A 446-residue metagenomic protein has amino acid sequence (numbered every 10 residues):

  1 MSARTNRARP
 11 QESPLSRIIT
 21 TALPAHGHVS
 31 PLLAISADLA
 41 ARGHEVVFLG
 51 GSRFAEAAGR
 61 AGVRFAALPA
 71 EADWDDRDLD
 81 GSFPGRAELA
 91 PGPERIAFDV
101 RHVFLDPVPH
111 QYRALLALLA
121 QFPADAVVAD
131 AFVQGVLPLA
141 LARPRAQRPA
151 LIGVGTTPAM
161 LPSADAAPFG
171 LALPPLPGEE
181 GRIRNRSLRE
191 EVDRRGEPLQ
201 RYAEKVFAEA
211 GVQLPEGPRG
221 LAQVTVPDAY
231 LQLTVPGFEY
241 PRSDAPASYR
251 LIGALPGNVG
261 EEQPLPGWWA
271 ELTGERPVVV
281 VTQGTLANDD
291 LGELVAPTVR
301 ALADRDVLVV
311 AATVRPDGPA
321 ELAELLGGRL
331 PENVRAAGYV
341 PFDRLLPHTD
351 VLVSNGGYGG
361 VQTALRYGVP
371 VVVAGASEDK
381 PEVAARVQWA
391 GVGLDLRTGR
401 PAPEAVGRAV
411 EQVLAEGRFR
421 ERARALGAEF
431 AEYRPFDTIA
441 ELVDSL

Functional and structural regions predicted by a protein language model:
S2-L68: N-terminal subdomain of nucleotide-sugar transferases
R4, E404-L446: C-terminal amphipathic helix plus adjacent low-complexity, charged tail appended to glycosyltransferase catalytic
P14, T234-V351: Donor-nucleotide binding loops and adjacent catalytic segments primarily of GT-B fold Leloir glycosyltransferases
T20, S36, G338-R386: A donor-sugar binding/catalytic signature common to diverse glycosyltransferases and related nucleotide-sugar
V47-I96: Conserved nucleotide-sugar phosphate-binding/catalytic loop shared by glycosyltransferases and other
G81-P138, N185-L221: Conserved nucleotide-sugar donor-binding subdomain of glycosyltransferases
F104-N185, Q232, G237-F238: Conserved nucleotide-sugar donor-interacting segment of glycosyltransferase catalytic cores, predominantly GT-B
E378-A409, E421: Change "using UDP/GDP/dTDP sugars" to "using nucleotide sugars
